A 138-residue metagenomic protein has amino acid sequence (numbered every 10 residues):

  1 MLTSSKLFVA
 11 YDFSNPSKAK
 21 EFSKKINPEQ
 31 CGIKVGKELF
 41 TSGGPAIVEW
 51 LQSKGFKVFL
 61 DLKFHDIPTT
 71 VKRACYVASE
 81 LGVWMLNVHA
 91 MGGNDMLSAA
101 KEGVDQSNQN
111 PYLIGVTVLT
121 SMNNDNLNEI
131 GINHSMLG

Functional and structural regions predicted by a protein language model:
M1-F22: N-terminal amphipathic alpha-helix/helix-capping segment at the start of soluble metabolic enzymes
T3-S4, T70-A74, S79-G138: Conserved anion-binding
S5-Y11, I33-V35, V58-L62, L86-V88 (+1 more regions): Hydrophobic faces of well-ordered beta-strands that scaffold small-molecule active sites in alpha/beta enzyme cores
A19, G44, V71: Aromatic/hydrophobic pocket-lining residues that form the small-molecule binding cavity in soluble enzyme cores
K25-I26, L51, A78: Generic structural signal for hydrophobic
P28-Q30, V83: A structural motif
K34-G43: Glycine-rich, proline-tolerant flexible connector loops at the mouths of alpha/beta enzymes
P45-L60, E102-I114: Alpha-helix-loop-beta-strand connector modules within alpha/beta enzyme cores
